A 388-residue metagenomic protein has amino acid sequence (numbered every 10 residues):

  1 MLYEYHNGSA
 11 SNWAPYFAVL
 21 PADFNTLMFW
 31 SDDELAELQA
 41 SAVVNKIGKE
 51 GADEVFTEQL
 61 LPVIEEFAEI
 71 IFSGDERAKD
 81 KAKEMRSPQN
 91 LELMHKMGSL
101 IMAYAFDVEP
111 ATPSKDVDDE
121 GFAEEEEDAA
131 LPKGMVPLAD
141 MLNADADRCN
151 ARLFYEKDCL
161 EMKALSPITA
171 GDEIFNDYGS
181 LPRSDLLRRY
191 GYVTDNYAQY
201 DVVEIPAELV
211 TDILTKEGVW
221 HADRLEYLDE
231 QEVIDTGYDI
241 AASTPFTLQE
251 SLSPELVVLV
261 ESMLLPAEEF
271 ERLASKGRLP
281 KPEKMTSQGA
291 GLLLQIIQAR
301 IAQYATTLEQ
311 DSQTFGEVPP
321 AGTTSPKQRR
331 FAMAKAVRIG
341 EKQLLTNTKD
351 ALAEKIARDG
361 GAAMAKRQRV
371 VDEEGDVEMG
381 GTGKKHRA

Functional and structural regions predicted by a protein language model:
Y5: Short conserved active-site loop signatures built around small residues
G8-A388: Long, positively charged leader/targeting segments at protein N-termini
